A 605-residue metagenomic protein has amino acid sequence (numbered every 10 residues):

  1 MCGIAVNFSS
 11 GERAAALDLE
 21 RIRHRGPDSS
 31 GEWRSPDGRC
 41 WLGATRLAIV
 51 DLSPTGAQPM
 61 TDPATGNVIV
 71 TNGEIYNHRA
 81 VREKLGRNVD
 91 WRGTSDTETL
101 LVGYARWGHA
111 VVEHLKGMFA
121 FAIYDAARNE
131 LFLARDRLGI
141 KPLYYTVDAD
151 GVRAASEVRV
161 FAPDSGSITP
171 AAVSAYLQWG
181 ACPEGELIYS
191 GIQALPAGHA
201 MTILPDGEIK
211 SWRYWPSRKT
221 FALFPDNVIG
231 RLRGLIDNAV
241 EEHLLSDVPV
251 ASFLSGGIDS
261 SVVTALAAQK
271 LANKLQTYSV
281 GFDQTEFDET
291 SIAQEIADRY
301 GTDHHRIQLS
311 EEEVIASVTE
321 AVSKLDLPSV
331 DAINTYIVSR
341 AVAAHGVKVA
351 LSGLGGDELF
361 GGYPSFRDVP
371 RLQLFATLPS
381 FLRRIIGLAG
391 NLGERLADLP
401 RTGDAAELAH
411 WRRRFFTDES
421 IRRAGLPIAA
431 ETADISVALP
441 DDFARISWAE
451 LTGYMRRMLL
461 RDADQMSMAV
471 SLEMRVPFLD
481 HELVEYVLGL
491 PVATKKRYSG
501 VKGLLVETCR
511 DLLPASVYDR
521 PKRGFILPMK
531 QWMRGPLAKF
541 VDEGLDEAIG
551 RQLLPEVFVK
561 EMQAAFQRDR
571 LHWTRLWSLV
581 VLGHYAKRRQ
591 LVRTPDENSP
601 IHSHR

Functional and structural regions predicted by a protein language model:
M1, A110, A162-S165, G191-A197 (+5 more regions): Adenosyl-5′-phosphate
M1-D326, T335, R510-D511, S516 (+4 more regions): Cysteine-centered catalytic environments shared across enzyme families
S95-T99, D259, S310-V314, N334 (+5 more regions): Short, conserved alpha-helical segments within structured domains
L100, V338, N391: Glycine-rich phosphate-binding/catalytic subdomain of phosphoryl-transfer and nucleotide/sugar-phosphate-processing
G139, L359-G387: A mobile, often basic/glycine-rich helix-loop segment that functions as the active-site lid/recognition loop
F224-L232, D326, V330, N334 (+4 more regions): Conserved acidic
T319-S323, S365-R367, W532-R534: Short low-complexity, flexible loop/linker segments enriched in glycine and/or proline with clustered acidic
V347-D357, G361-Y363: Short acidic/histidine-rich active-site segments
